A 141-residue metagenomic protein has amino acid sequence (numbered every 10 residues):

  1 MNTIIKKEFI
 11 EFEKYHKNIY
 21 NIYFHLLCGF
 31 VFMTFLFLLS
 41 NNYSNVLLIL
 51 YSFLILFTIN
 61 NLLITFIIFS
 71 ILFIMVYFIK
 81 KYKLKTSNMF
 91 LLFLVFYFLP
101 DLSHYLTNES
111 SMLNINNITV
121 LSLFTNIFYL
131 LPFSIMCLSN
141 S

Functional and structural regions predicted by a protein language model:
M1-Y15, H104-S141: Membrane-proximal soluble regions of multi-pass membrane proteins
F9-L39, I55-I59: Membrane interfacial helix-start motif at the N-side
N21-F30, I64, V120-F128: Membrane-interface loop-to-helix entry segments
N21-F30, V95-L113: Histidine-centered catalytic micro-motifs
F30-F35, L47-I55, I68-V76: Hydrophobic, membrane-inserted alpha-helices
F37-V46, K80-M89: Helix-coil boundary and interhelical linker segments in multi-pass alpha-helical membrane proteins
S52-T58, F73-Y77, V95-S103: Aromatic-anchored segments of alpha-helical transmembrane domains
T58-I67, K80-S87: Membrane-helix interface "capping/anchor" motifs
